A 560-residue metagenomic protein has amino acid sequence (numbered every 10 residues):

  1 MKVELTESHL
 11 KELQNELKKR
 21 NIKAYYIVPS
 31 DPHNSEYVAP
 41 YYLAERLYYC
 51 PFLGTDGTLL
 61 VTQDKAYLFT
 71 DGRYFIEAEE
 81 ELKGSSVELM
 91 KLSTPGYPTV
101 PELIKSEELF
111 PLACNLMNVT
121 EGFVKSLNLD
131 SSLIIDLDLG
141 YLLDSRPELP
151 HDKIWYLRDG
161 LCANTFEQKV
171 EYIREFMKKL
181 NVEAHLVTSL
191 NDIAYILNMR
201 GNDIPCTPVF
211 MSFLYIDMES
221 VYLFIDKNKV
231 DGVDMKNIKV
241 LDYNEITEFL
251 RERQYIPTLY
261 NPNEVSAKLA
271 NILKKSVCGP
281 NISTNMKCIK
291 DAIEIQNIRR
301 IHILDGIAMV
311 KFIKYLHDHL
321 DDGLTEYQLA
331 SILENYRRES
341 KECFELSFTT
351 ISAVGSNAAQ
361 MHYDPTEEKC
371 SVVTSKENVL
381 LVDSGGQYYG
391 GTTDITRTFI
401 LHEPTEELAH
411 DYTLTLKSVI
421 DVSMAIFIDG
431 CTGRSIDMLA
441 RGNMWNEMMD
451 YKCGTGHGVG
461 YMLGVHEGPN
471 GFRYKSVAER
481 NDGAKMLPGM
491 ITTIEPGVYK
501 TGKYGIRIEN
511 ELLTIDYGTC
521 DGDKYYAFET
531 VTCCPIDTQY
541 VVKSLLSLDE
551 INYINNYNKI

Functional and structural regions predicted by a protein language model:
M1-I560: Active-site neighborhoods and metal-handling regions in enzymes and metal-associated proteins
